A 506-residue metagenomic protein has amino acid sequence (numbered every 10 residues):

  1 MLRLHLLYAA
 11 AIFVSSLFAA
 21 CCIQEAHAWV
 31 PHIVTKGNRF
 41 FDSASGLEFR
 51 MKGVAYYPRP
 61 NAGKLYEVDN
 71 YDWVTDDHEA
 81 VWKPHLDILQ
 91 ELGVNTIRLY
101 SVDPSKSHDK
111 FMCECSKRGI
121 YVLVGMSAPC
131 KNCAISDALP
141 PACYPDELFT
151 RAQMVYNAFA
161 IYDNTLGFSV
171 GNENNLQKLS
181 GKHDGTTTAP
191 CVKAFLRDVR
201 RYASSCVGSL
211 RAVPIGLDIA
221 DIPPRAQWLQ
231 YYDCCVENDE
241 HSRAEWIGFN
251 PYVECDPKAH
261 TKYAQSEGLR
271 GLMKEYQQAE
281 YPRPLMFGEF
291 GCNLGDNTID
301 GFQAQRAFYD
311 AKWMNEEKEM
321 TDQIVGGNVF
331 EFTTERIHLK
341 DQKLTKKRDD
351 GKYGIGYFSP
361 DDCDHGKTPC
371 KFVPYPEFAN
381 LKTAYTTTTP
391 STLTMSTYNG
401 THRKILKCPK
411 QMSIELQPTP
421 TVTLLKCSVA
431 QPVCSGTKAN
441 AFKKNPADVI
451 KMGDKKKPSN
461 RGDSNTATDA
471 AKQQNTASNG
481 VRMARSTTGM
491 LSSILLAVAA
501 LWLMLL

Functional and structural regions predicted by a protein language model:
I12-P31, L501-L506: N-terminal signal peptide
A28-R118, Q153-N157: Active-site-adjacent substrate/metal-binding segments within catalytic domains of carbohydrate-active enzymes
E67-L89, L148-A158, P224-N238, R306-E316: Short, acidic/polar
E79-P140, T188-D218, Q277: Aromatic-lined substrate-binding rim segments of carbohydrate-active enzymes
A152-T186, G216-D218: Active-site groove signature of glycoside hydrolases
D184-M314: Noncatalytic carbohydrate-binding groove/subsite architecture in carbohydrate-active enzymes
F290-D296, G301-S413, T419-P420: Substrate-binding cleft of secreted/luminal carbohydrate-active enzymes
K455-I494: C-terminal GPI-anchoring signal of eukaryotic secretory precursors
